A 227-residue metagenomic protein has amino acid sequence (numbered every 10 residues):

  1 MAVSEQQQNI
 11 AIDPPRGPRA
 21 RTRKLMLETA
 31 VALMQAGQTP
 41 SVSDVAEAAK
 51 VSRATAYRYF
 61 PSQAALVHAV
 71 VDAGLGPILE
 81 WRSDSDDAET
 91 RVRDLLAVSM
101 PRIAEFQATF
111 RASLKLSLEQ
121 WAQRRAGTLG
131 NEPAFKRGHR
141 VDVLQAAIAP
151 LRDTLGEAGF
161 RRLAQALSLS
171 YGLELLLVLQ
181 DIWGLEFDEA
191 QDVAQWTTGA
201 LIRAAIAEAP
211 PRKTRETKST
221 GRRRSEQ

Functional and structural regions predicted by a protein language model:
M1-K50, A64-A65: Basic, helix-initiating cap at the start of DNA-binding domains
M1-Q7, A209-Q227: Polybasic, lysine-enriched low-complexity intrinsically disordered terminal tails
A32-T39, H68-V98: Amphipathic alpha-helical linker/stalk segments
K50-F60: Short hydrophobic/aromatic patch on the recognition helix
Y59-F60, A69, V193: Residues in the recognition helix of alpha-helical DNA-binding motifs
V92-R125, G130-G138: Helical hydrophobic small-molecule/effector-binding pocket
A122-Q165, D192-R203: Amphipathic alpha-helical packing segments from all-alpha helical-bundle domains
A164-L185, A200-P210: Amphipathic C-terminal alpha-helical segment
